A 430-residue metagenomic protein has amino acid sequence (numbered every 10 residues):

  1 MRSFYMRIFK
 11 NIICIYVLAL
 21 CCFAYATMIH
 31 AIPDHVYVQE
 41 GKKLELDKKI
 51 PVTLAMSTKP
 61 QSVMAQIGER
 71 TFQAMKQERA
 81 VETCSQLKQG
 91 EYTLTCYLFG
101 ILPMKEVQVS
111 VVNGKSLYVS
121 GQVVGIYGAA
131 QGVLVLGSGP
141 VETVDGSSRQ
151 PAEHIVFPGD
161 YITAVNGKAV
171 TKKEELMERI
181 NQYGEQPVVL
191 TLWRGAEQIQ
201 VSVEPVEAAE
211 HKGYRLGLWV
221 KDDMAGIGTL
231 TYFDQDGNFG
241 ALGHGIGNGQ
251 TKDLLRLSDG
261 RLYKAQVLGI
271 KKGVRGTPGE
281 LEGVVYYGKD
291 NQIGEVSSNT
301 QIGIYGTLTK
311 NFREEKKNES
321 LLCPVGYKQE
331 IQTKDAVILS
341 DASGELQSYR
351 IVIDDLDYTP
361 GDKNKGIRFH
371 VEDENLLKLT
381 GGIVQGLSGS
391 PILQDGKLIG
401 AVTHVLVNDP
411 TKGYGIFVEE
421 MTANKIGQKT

Functional and structural regions predicted by a protein language model:
M1-T53, L230, P410-G413, F417-V418 (+1 more regions): Gram-positive cell-envelope targeting signals
R2, R7, Y16-Y25, A31-P33 (+3 more regions): Interdomain regulatory linker/hinge segments that flank or connect interaction modules in polarity/junction/synaptic
Y16, E204-Q385, Q394-K397, T403 (+2 more regions): Serine endopeptidase catalytic core focused on the charge-relay Asp
L44-A74: Short extracytoplasmic
M64-K76, A152-E174, I392-D395, I399-H404: Conserved PDZ fold ligand-binding element
M75-L87, A164-E197, D409-T411, I416-E419: PDZ domains, with a preference for the canonical peptide-binding region formed by the helix
C96-G114, M177-L216: PDZ-domain C-terminal substructure recognizer with occasional recognition of PDZ-binding tails
S147-Y161, G184, G382-G386: A short glycine-leucine-enriched loop at secondary-structure breakpoints that most characteristically corresponds
